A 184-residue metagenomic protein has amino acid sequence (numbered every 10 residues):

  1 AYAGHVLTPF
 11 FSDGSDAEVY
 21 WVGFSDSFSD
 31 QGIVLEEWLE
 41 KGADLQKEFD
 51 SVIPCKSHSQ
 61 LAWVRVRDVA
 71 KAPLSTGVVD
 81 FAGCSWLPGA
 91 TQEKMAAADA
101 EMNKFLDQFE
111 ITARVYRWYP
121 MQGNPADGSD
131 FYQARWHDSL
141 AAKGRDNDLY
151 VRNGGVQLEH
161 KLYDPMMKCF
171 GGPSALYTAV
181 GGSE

Functional and structural regions predicted by a protein language model:
A1-E184: Short S/T/G/P-rich N-terminal loop/turn motif that feeds into the first structured element of a domain
